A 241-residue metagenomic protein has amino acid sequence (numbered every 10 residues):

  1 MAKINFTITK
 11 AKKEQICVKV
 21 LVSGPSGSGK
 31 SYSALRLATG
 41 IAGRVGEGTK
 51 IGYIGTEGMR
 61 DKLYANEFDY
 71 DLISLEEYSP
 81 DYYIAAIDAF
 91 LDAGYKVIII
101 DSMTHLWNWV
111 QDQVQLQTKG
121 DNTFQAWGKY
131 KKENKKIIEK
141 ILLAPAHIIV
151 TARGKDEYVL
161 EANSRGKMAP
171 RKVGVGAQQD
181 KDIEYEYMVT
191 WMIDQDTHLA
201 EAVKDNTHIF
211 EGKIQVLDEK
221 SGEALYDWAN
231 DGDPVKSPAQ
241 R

Functional and structural regions predicted by a protein language model:
M1-F6, E14-V20, G27-S28, T197-R241: C-terminal regions of RecA-like/P-loop NTPase motor modules
A2-V97, T104-H105, W109: Conserved P-loop
P25, E139-E223: Phosphate-binding/switch region of NTP-binding enzymes
S31, E76-I84, V97, F124-L143 (+1 more regions): Amphipathic alpha-helical transducer elements in NTP-driven molecular machines
T56-G58, M103, R153-G154, D196: An acidic- and aromatic-residue-enriched active-site/binding cleft used to recognize and process polar
A65, N108-V114, L160-A162: Short, conserved acidic/polar surface loops in the N-terminal third of protein domains
Y70-D71, V114-T118, G166-M168: Glycine-rich, phosphate-binding/catalytic loops in enzymes
I100-Y130: Conserved P-loop NTPase nucleotide-binding/switch module
